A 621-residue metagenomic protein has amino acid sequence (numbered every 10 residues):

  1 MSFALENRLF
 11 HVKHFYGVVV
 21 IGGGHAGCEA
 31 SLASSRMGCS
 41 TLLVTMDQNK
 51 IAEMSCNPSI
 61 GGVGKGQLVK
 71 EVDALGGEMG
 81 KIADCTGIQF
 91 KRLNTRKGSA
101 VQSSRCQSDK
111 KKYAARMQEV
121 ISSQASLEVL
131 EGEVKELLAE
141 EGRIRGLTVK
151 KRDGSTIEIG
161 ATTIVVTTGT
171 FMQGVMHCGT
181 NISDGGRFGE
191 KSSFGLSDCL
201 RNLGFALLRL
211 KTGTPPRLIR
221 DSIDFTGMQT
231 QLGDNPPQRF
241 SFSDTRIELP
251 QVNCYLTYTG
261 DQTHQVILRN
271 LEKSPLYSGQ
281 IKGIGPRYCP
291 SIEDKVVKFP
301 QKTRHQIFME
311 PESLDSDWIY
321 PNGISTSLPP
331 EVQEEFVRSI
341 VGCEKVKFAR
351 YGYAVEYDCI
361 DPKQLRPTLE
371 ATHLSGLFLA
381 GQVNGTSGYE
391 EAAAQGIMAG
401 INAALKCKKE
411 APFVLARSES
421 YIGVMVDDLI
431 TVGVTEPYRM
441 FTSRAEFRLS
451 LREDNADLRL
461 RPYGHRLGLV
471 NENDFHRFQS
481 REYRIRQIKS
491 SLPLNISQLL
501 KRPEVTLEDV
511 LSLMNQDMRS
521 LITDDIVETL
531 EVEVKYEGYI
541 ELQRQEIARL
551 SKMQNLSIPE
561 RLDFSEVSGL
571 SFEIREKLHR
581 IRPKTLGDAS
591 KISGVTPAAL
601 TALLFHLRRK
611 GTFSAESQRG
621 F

Functional and structural regions predicted by a protein language model:
F15-A26: Beta1/beta-strand and adjacent pyrophosphate-binding region of the FAD-binding site in flavoprotein oxidoreductases
Y16, D153-T163: Core beta-strand elements of the Rossmann-like FAD/NAD(P) dinucleotide-binding domain in flavoenzyme oxidoreductases
L32-E140, T167-R187, K191, G195-S197 (+2 more regions): Conserved N-terminal/central alpha/beta ligand/cofactor-binding core
D47-N49, D198-E334, I422, V426 (+1 more regions): An anion/pyrophosphate-binding glycine-rich loop and adjacent beta-alpha core in soluble alpha-beta enzymes
L138-I157: Conserved beta-strand-loop-beta-strand element in the redox core of flavoprotein oxidoreductases
Y320-T386, V414-D427, T523-K577, R582: A glycine-rich dinucleotide-binding beta-alpha-beta segment and adjacent secondary-structure elements that constitute
A392-F413: Internal hydrophobic alpha-helix adjacent to the cofactor/substrate pocket in enzyme cavities
R444, S450-R452, A456, R461-V595 (+3 more regions): Extended, charge-enriched "interface" segments that sit outside catalytic cores
